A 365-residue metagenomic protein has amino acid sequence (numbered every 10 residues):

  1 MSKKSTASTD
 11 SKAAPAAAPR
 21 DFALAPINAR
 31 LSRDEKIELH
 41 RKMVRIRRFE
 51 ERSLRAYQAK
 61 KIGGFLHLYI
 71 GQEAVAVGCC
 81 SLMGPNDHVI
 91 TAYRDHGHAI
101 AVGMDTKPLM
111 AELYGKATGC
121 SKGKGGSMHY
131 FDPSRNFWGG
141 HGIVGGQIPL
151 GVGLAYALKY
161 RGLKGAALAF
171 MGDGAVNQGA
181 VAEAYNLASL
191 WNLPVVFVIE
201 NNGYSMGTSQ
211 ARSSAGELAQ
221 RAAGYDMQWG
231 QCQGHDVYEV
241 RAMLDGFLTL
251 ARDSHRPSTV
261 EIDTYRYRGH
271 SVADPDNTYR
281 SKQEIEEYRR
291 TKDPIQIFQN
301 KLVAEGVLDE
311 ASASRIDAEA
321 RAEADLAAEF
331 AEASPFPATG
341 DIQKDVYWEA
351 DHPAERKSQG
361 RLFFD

Functional and structural regions predicted by a protein language model:
S2-F22, L250-D365: Glycine/aspartate-rich loop-and-adjacent alpha/beta segment that forms the canonical ThDP
S2-R94, V102, A333, Q359 (+1 more regions): N-terminal amphipathic, basic-rich helices that act as targeting or association modules
R55, A59-W191, S209-A219, G224-D226: Cofactor-binding active-site loop characterized by glycine-rich and histidine/acidic residues
H67, I90, V196-V198, Q231 (+4 more regions): Structured core elements
G97, G203-M206, E239, R266-R268: Short gly/pro/ser/thr-enriched loop/turn and capping motifs at secondary-structure boundaries
K159-L163, A215-G246, R290-D317: Conserved thiamine diphosphate
V181-A184, A242-T249: Glycine-rich, charged/polar anion/phosphate-binding loops that engage phosphate groups from diverse ligands
W191-A211: A short, conserved beta-to-alpha structural element at the edge of catalytic cores that scaffolds binding
